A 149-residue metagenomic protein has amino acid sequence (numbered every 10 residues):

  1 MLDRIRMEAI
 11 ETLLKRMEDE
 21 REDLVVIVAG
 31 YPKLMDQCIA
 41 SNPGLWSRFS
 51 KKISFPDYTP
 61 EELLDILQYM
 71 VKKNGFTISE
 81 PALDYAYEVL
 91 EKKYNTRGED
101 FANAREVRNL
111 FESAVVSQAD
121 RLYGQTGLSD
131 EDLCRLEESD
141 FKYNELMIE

Functional and structural regions predicted by a protein language model:
M1-I27, K33-D36, A40-W46: Conserved catalytic/switch belt of AAA+ P-loop NTPases
M7-E8, I27-A29, P60-E62, Y69: C-terminal structured domain segments across diverse proteins
E8, K52-I53: Conserved structured catalytic cores and adjacent interaction surfaces of nucleotide-binding/hydrolyzing enzymes
V25, I53-S54: Short hydrophobic alpha-helical runs that function as membrane-insertion/retention elements
L34-A40, W46, F55-D100, A119-T126: Conserved C-terminal "switch" segment of AAA+ ATPases
K93-E149: C-terminal helical "lid" subdomain and adjoining coupling/linker elements of P-loop NTPases
